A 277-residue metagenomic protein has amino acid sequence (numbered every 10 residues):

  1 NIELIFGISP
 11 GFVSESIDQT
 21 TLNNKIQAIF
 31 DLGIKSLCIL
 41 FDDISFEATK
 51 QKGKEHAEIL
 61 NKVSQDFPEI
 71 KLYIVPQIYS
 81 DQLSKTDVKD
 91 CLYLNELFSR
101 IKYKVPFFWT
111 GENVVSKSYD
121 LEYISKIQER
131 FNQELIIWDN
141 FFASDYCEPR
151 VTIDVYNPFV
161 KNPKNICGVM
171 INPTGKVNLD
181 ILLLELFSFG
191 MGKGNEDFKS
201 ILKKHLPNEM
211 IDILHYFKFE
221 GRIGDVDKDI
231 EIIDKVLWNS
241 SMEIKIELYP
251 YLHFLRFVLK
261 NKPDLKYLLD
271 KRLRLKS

Functional and structural regions predicted by a protein language model:
N1-I70: Substrate-binding cleft of carbohydrate-active enzyme catalytic domains
L4, S9-S16, K25, L179-L183 (+2 more regions): Contiguous hydrophobic segments
Q27, D31, F107, Y156 (+3 more regions): Generic preference for hydrophobic/aromatic residues in regular secondary structure cores
I44-S188: Catalytic-core regions of glycoside hydrolase
M191-S277: C-terminal functional modules
